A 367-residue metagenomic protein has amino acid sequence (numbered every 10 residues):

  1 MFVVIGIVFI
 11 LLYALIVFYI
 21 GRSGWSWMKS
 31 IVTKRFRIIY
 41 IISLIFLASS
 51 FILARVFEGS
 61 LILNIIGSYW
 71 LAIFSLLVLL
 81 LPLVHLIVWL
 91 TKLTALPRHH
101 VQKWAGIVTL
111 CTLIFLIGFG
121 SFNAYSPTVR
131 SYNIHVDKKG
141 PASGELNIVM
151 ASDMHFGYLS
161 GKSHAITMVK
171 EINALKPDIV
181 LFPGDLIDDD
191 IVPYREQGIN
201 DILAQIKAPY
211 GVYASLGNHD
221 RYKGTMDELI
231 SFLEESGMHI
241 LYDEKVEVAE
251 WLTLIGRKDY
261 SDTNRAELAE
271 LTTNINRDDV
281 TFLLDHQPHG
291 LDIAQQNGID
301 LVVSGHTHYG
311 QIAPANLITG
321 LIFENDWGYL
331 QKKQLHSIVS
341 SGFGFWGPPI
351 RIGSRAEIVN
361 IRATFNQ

Functional and structural regions predicted by a protein language model:
M1-Y125: Non-catalytic terminal accessory segments
K29, K92, I134, T167-K170: Short amphipathic alpha-helical coupling elements at transmembrane boundaries
Y69, N133, Y329: Conserved beta-strand positions that form and line the central face of beta-propeller blades
S126-G140: Alpha-helical transmembrane signal-anchor/signal-peptide segments
K138-Q367: Soluble catalytic domains of enzymes that build or remodel membrane lipids, polysaccharides, and related
